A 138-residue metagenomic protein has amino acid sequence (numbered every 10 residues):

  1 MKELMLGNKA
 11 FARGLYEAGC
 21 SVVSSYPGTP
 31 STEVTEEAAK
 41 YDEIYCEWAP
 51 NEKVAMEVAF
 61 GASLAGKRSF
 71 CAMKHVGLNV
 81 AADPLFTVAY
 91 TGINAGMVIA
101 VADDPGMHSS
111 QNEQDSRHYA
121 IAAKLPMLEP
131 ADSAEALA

Functional and structural regions predicted by a protein language model:
M1-E135: Thiamine diphosphate
A138: Active-site phosphate/pyrophosphate-binding segments
